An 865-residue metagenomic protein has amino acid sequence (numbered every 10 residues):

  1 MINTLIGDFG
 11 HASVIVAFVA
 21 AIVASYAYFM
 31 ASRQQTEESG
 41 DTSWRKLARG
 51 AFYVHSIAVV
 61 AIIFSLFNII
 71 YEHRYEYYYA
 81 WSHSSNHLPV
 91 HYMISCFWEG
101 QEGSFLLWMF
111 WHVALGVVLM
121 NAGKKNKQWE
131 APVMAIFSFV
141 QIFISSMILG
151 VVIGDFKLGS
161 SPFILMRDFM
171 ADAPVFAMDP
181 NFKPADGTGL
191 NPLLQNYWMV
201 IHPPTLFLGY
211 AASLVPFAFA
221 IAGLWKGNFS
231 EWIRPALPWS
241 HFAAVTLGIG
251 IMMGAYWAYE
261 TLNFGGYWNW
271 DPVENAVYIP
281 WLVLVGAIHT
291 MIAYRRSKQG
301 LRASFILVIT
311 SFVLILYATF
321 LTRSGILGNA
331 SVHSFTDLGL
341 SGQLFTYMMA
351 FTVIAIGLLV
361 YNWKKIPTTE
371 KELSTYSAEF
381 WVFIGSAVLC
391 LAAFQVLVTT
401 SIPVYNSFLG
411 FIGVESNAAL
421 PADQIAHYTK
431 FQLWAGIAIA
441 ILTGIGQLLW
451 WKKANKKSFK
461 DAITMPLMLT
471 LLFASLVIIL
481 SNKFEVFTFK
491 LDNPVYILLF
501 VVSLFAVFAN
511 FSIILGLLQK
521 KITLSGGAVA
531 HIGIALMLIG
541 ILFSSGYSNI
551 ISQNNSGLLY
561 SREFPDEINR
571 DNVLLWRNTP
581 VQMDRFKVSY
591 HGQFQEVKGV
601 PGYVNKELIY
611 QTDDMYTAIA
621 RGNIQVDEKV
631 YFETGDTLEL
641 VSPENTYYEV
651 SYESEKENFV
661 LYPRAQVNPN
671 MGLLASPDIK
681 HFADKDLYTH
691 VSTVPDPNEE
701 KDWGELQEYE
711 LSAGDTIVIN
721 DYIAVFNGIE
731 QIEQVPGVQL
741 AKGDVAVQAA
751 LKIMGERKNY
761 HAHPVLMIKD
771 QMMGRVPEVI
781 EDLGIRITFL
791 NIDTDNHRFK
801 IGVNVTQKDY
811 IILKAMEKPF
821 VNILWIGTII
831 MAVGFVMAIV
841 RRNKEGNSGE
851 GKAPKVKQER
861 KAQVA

Functional and structural regions predicted by a protein language model:
M1-A865: Solvent-exposed, non-transmembrane regions of integral membrane proteins
